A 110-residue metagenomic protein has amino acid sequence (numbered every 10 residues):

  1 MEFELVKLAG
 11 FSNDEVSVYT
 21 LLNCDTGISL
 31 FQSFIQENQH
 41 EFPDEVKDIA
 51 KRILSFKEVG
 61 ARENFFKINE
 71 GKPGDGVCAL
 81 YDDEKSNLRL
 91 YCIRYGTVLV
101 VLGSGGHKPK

Functional and structural regions predicted by a protein language model:
M1-N87, P109-K110: Basic, Lys/Arg-enriched alpha-helical interface segments
R89-Y91: Short, surface-exposed charged micro-motifs
I93-L102: Active-site beta-strand-loop-beta-strand hairpin of nuclease catalytic cores that positions key catalytic residues
G103-P109: Acidic/polar active-site rim loop that often engages polyanionic ligands
